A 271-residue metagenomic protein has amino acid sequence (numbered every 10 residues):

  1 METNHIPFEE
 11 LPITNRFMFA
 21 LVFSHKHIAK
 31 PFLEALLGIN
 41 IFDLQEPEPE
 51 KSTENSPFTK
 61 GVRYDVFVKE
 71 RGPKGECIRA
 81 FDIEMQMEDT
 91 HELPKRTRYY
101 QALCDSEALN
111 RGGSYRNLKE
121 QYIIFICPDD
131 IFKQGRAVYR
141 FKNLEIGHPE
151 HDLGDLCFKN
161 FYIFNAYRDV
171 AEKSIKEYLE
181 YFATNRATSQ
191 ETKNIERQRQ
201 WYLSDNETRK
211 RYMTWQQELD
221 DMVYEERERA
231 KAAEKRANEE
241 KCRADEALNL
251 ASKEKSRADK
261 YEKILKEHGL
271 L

Functional and structural regions predicted by a protein language model:
M1-C157: Accessory alpha/beta interaction modules
E2-P7, K69-Q86, K173-L271: Short, charged alpha-helical interaction segments and adjacent helix-coil junctions
A20-S24, A166-D169, F182-R186: Generic amphipathic alpha-helical segments used as scaffolds and interaction surfaces in large, multi-domain proteins
E150, L156, N165-S174: Extended serine/threonine-enriched, polar tracts that run as long, contiguous segments within proteins
